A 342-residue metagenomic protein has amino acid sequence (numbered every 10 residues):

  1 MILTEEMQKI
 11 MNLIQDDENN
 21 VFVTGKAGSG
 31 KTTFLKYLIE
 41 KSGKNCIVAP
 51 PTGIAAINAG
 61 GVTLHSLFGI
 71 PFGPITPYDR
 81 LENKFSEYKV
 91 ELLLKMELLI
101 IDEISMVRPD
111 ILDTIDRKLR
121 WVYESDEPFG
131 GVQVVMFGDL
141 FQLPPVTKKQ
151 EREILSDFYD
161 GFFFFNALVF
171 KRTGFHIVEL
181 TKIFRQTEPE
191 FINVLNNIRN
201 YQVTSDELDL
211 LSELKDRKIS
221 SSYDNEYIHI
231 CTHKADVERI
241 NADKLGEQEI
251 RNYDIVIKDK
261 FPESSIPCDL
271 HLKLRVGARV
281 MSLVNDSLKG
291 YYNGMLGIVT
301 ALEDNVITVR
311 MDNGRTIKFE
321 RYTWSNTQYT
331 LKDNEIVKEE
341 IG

Functional and structural regions predicted by a protein language model:
M1-G342: Conserved ATP-binding/catalytic motifs of P-loop helicase motor domains
